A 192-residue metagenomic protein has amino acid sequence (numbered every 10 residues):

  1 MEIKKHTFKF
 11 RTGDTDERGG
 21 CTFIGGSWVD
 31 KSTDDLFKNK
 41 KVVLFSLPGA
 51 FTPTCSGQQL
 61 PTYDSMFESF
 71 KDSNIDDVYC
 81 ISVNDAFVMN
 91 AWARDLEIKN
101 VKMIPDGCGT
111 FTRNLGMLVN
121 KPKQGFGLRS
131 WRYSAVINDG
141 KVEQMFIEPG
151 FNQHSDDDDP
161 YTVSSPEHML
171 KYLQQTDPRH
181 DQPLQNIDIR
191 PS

Functional and structural regions predicted by a protein language model:
M1-S192: Chalcogenol-based redox active-site neighborhoods
